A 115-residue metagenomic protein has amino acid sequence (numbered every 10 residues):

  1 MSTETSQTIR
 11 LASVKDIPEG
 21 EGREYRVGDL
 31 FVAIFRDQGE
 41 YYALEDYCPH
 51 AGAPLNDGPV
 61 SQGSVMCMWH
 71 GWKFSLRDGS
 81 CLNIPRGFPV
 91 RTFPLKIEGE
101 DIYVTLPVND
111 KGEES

Functional and structural regions predicted by a protein language model:
M1-T5, S115: Basic/polar N-terminal segments that are highly enriched at the extreme N-terminus, encompassing both cleavable
E4-Q7, V90: Short coil-to-beta-strand transition motifs
S6-V14: Short amphipathic
D16-S115: Rieske [2Fe-2S] iron-sulfur-binding domain
